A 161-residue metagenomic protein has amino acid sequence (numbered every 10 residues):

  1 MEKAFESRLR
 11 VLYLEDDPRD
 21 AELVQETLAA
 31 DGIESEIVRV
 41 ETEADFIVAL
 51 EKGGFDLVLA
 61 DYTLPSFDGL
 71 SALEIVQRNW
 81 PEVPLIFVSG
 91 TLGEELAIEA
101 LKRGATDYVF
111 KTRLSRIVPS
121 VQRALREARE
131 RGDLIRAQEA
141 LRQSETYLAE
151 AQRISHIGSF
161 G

Functional and structural regions predicted by a protein language model:
A4-S7, E22-E26, E99-K102, Q138-G161: PAS/LOV and related PAS-like sensory modules
E6-R19, V24-L28, R39, V58: Conserved acidic segment of CheY-like receiver
Q25, V38-L57: Acidic, metal-coordinating helix/loop segments flanking the phosphotransfer/catalytic sites of two-component signaling
T27, R113, I117-R129: Receiver (REC) domain switch/output surface
A29, V48, T63, L70-E82 (+1 more regions): Short amphipathic alpha-helix used as the core "switch/output" element in two-component signaling
T42, D68-S71, L92: Acidic catalytic/metal-coordinating carboxylates
D61, S89: Active-site residues of response regulator receiver
